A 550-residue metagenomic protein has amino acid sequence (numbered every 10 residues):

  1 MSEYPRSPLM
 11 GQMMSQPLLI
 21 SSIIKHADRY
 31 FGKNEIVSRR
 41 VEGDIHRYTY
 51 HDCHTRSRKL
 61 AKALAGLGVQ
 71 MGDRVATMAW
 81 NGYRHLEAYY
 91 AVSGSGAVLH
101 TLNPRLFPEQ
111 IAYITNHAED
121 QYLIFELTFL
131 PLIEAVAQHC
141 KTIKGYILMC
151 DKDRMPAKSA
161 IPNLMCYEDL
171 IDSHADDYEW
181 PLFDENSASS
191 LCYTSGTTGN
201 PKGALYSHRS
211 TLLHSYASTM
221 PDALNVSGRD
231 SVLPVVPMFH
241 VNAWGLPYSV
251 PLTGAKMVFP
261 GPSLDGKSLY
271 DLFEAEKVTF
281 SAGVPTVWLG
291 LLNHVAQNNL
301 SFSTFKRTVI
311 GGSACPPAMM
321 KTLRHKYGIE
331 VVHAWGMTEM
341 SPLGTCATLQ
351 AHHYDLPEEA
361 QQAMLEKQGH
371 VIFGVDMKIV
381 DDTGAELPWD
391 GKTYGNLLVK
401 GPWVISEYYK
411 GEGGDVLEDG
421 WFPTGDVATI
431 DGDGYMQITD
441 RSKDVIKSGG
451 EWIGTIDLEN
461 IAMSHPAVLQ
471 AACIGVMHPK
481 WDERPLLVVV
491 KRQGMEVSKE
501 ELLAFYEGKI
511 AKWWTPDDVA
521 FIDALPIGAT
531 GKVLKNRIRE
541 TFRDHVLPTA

Functional and structural regions predicted by a protein language model:
I23-I24, G66-L67, G94-D169, F183 (+2 more regions): Structural core segment of the AMP-binding/adenylate-forming
I36-G82, L86-Y90, F107-A112, C166-D169: Conserved AMP-binding/adenylate-forming core of the ANL superfamily
L64-Q70, H174-S187, L191-L233, G245 (+1 more regions): Conserved adenylate-forming
L106, A112, L123-L127, S281 (+7 more regions): AMP-binding/adenylate-forming catalytic core of the ANL superfamily
M149, A511-K532, T549-A550: AMP-binding/adenylate-forming catalytic domain of the ANL superfamily
L212-S231, F239-T279, H294, T345: Conserved AMP-binding/adenylation subdomain of ANL enzymes
L252-A255, A275-G283, L292-A363, D376 (+1 more regions): Gly/Ser/Thr-rich phosphate-binding loop
H370-L398, G432-D433, M495-K499, L534: Conserved beta-loop-beta connector loops within the AMP-binding
